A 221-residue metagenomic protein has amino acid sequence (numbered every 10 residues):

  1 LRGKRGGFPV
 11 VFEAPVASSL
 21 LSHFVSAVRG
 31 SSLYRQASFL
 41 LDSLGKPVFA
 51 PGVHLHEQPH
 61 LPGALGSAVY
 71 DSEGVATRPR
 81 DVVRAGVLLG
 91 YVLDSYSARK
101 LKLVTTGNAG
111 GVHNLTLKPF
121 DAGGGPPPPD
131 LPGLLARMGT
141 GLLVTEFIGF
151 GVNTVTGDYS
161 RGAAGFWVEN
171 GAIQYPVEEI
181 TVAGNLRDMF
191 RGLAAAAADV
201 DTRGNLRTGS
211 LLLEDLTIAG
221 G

Functional and structural regions predicted by a protein language model:
L1-F24, S32, F49: Internal alpha/beta scaffold segment
A17-S26, P129-L135: Solvent-exposed helix/loop surface patches that form functional interfaces
S26-V48: Amphipathic alpha-helical
L41-G221: Dual-mode signal for accessory low-complexity, basic/Gly-rich regions
